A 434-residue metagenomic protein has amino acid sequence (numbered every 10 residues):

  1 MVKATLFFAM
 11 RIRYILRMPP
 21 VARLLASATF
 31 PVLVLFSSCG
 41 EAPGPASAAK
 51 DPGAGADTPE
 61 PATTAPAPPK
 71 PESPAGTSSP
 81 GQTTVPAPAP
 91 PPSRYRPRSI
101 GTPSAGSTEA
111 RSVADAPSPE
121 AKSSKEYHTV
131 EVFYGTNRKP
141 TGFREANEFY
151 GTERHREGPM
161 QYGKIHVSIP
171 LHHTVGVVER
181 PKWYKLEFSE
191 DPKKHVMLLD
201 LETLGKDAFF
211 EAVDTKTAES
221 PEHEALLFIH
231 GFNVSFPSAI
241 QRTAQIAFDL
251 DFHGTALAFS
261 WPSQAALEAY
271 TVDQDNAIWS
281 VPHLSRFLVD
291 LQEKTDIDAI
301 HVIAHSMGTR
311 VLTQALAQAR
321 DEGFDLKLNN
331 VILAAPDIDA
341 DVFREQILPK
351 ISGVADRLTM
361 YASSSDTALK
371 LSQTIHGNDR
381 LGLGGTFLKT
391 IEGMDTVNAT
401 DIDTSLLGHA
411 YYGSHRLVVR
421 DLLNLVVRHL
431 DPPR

Functional and structural regions predicted by a protein language model:
L6, Y14-I15: Short, positively charged and aromatic/hydrophobic N-terminal segments
S27-F36: Bacterial N-terminal signal peptides
C39-P43: Bacterial signal peptide processing site
A46-S93: Post-signal peptide N-terminal segment of mature Sec-exported envelope proteins
P80-S220, I240-A299, L316-N330, A335-R434: Lipolytic serine-hydrolase domain surface
L227-G231, A335: The conserved beta1-alpha1 loop
S235-A239: Short substrate-entry loop that stabilizes the transition state in hydrolases
L284, A304, G308, L312: Gly/Ala-rich beta-loop-alpha elbow adjacent to hydrolase catalytic centers
